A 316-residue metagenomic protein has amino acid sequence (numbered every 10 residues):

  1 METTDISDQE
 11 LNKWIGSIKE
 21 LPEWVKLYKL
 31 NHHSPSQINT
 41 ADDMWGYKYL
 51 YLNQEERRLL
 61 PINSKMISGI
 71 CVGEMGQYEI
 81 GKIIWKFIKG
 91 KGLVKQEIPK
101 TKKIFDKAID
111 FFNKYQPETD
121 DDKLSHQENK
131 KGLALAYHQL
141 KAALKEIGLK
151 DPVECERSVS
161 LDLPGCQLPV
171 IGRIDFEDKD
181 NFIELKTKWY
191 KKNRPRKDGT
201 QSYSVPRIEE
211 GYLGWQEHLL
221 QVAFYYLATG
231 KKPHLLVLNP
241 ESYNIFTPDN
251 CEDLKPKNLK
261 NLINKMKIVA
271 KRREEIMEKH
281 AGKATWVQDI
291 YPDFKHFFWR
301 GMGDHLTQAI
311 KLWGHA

Functional and structural regions predicted by a protein language model:
M1-I174, D178: Metal-dependent nuclease catalytic cores that hydrolyze phosphodiester bonds in DNA/RNA, characterized by
P61, Y203-G214, C251-E252: Short histidine-centered catalytic/ligand-binding loop motif
V72, G172-E209, F224-Y225: Conserved catalytic cores of phosphodiester-cleaving nucleases, focusing on short active-site segments
G76, I80-I84, T187-Y190, F224-G230: Hydrophobic/aromatic-lined pockets within catalytic cores
E154, E177, N181-L185, P233-V237: A structural signal for short, well-ordered beta-strand segments and their strand-loop junctions that often border
S160-D162, K188-Y190, P240-Y243: Short, solvent-exposed loop/turn segments at secondary-structure junctions
P195, G214, L227-A316: Metal-dependent nuclease catalytic regions and adjoining charged, substrate-binding loops involved in nucleic-acid end
G211-Y225: Short, charged, amphipathic alpha-helix that recurs within catalytic cores of restriction-modification and other
